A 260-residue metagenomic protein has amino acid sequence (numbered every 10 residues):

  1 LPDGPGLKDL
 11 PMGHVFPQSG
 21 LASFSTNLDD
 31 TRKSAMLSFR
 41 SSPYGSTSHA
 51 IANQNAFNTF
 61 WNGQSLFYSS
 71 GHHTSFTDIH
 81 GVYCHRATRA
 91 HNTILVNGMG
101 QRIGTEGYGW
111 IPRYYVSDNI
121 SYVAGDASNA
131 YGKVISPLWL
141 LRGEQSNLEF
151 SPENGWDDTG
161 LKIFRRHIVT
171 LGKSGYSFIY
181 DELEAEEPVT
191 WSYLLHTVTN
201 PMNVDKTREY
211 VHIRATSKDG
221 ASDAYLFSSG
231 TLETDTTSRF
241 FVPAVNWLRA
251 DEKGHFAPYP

Functional and structural regions predicted by a protein language model:
L1-L66, V116-S117, F256-P260: Carbohydrate-active enzyme catalytic cores, enriched for enzymes that act on polyanionic acidic polysaccharides
L37, F57-W61, S65-S69, L95-V96 (+2 more regions): Short hydrophobic-aromatic micro-motifs
H73-P260: CBM-like, beta-strand-rich accessory domains located in the C-terminal region of large, secreted polysaccharide-active
